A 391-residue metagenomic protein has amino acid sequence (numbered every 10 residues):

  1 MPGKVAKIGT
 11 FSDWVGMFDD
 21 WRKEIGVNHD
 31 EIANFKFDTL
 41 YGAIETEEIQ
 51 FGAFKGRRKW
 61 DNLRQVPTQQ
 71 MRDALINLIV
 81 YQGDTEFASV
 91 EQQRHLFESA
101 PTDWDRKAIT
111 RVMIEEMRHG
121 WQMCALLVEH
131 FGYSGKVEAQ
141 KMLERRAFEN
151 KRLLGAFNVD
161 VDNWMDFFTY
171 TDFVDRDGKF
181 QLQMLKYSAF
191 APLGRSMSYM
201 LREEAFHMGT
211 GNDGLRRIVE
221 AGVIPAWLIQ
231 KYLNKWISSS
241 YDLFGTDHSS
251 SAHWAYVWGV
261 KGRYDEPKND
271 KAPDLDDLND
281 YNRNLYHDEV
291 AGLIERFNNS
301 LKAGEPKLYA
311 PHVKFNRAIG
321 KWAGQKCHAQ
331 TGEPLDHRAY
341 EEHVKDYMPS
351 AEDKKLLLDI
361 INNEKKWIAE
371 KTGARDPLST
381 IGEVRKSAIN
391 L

Functional and structural regions predicted by a protein language model:
M1-K107, E129-D162, F244-L391: Terminal targeting/low-complexity segments that flank the catalytic cores of oxidoreductases
G3-V5, R72-Q82, P101-H119, F167 (+1 more regions): Alpha-helical scaffold segments that form or flank carboxylate-/histidine-based iron centers
I79, I109, F168, M197 (+4 more regions): Hydrophobic packing residues in well-ordered alpha-helices of helical domains and bundles
L96-A100, L185-K186, I218: Secondary-structure edge/capping motif, primarily at the C-terminal ends of alpha-helices and the immediately following
G120-M123, L127: Amphipathic alpha-helical
G132-G209, I229-V260: Active-site-proximal alpha-helical scaffolds that flank and shape metal-associated catalytic sites
Q183-M184, G214, D359: Domain-scale activation on soluble regions of proteins
G214-L233, I237: Solvent-exposed, charged amphipathic helical/linker segments at domain boundaries
